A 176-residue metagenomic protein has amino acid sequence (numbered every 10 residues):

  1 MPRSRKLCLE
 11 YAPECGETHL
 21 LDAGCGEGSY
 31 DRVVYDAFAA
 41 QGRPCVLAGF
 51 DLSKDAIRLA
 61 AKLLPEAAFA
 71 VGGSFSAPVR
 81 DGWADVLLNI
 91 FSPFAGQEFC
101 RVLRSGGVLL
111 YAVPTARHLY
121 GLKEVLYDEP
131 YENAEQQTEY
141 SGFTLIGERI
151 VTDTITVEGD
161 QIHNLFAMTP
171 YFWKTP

Functional and structural regions predicted by a protein language model:
P2-G16, V33: Conserved alpha-helix/loop element of class I SAM-dependent methyltransferases that forms part of the SAM/SAH-binding
H19-D22, E27-S76: Class I SAM-dependent methyltransferase SAM/SAH-binding core
F75-V86: A short acidic, Gly/Pro-enriched loop at the edge of an enzyme's catalytic core that lines a small-molecule cofactor
A84-E98, V113: A short SAM/SAH-binding and catalytic strip from SAM-dependent methyltransferases
G106-P114: Conserved beta-strand signature within the Rossmann-like core of class I S-adenosyl-L-methionine
K123-F143: Conserved Class I S-adenosyl-L-methionine
T144-D153: Conserved S-adenosyl-L-methionine
I155-P176: C-terminal helical/coil "lid" or tail adjacent to the Rossmann-like core of SAM-dependent
